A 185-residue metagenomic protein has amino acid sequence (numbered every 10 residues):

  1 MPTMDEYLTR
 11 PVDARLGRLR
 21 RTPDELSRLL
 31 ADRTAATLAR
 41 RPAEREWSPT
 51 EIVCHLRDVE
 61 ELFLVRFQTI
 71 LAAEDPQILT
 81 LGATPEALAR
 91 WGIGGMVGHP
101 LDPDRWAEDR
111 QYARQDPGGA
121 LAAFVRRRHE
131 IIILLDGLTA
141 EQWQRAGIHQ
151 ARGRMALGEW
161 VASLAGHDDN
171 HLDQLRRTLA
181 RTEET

Functional and structural regions predicted by a protein language model:
M1-R20: Extreme N-terminal tail/first-helix region
P2-D5, A39-P103, L121-V125, H129-T185: Short, contiguous alpha-helical
R10-D13, D116-L121, V161: Active-site rim elements
P11, T34, T139-A140: Residues that cap or delimit alpha-helices
L16, R20-S27, V125, H129-I132: Amphipathic alpha-helical segments that line or abut small-molecule/effector binding pockets and mediate allosteric
R18, R110-R126: A short, structured beta-strand-centered segment in the mid-to-C-terminal lobe of catalytic cores from group-transfer
R21, R28, D32-R33, R41-A43: A glycine-rich, hydrophobic loop/mini-helix early in the fold
W106: Active-site gating loops and adjacent loop-to-helix segments of metal-dependent hydrolytic enzymes
